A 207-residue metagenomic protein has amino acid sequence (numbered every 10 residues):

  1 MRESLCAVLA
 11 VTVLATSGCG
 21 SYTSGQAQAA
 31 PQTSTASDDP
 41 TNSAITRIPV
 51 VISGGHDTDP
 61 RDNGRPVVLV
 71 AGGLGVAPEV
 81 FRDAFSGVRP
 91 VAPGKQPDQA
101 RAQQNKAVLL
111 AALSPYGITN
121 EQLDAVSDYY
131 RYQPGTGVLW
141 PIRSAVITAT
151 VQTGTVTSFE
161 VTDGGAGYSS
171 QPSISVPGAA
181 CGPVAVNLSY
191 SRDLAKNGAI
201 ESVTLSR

Functional and structural regions predicted by a protein language model:
M1-L9: N-terminal export and membrane-targeting signals
A15-G18: C-terminal motif of bacterial Sec signal peptides marking the signal peptidase cleavage site
G20-T23: Bacterial signal peptide processing site
T33-V76: Immediate post-signal-peptide N-terminus of mature secreted/exported proteins
I52-S53, G64, S86-A111, Y130-R143 (+1 more regions): Short amphipathic alpha-helical segments at helix boundaries and their inter-helical linkers
G75-R82, V88, Y168, I174: LysM (lysin motif) carbohydrate-binding repeats in extracellular/periplasmic proteins that recognize
K95-Y130, N197-L205: Long, compositionally biased
A125-R207: Conserved, function-critical positions that sit in or immediately flank catalytic and ligand-binding motifs
